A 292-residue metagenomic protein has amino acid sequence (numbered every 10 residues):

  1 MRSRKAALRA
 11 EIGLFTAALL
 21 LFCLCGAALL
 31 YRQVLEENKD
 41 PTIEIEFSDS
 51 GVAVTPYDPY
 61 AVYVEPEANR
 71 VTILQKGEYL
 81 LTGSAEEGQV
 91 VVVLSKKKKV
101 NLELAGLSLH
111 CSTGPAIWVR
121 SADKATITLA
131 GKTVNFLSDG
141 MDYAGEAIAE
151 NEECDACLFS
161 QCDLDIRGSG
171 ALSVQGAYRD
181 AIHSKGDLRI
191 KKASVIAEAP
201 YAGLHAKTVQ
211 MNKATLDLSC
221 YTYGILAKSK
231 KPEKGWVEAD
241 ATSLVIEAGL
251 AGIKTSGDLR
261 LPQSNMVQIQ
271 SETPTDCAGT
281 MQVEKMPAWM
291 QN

Functional and structural regions predicted by a protein language model:
M1-R9: N-terminal Lys/Arg-rich, disordered targeting/topogenic segments
L8-N292: A composition-driven surface/loop motif
